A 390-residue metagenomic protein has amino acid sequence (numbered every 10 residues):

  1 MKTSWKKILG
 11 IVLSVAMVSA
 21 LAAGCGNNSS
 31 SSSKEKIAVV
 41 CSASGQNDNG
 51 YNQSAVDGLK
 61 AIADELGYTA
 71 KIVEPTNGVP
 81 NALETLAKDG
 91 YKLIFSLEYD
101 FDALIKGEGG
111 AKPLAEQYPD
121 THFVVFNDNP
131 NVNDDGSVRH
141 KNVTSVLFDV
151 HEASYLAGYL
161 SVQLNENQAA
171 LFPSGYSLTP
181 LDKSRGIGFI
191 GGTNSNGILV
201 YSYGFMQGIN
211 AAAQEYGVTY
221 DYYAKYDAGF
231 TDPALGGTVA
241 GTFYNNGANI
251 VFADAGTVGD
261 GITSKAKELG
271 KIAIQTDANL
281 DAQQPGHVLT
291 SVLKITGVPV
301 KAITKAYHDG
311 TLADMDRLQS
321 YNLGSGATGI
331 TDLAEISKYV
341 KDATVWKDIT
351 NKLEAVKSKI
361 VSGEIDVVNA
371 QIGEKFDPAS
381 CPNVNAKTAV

Functional and structural regions predicted by a protein language model:
M1-K36, V384-V390: Short, low-complexity disordered leader/linker segments with a strong preference for bacterial N-terminal type II
S31-V390: A residue-level marker of the well-folded mature domains of exported/periplasmic proteins
